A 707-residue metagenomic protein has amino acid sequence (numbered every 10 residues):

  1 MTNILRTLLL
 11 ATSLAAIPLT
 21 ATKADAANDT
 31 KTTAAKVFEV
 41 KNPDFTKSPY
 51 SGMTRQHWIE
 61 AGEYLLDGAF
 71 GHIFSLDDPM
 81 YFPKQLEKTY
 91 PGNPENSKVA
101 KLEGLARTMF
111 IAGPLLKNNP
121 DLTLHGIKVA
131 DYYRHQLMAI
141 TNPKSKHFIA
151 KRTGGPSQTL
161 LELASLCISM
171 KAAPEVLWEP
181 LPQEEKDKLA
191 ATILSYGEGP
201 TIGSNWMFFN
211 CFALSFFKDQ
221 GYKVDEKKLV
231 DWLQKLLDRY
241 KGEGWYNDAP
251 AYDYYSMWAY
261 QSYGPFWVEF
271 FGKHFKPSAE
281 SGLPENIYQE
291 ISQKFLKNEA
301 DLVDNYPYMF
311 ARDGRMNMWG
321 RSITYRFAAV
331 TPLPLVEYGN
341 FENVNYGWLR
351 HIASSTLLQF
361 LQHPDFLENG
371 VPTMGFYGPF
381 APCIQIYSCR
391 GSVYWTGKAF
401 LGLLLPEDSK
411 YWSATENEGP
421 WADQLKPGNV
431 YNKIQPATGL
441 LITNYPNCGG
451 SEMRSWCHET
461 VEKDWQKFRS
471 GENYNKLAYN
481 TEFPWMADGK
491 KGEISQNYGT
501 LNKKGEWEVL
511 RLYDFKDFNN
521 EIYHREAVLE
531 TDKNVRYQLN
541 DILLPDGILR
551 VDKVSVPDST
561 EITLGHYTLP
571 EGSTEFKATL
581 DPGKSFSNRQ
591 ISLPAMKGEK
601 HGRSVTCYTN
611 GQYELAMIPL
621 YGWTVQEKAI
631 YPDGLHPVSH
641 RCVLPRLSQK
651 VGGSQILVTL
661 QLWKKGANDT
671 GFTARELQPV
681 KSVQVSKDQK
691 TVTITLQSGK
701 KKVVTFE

Functional and structural regions predicted by a protein language model:
M1-T30: Bacterial Sec-dependent N-terminal signal peptides
L10, P91-N96, F148-T153, P427 (+1 more regions): Short alpha-helical segments and helix-capping/turn motifs at coil-helix boundaries
N28-E103, D131-Q136: Low-complexity, Ser/Thr/Pro/Gly-enriched N-terminal "stalk/linker" regions
P83-N93, Y377-F380, P420-L425, K533: Short linear interaction motifs
K98-G104, M109-N119, G126-E337: Aromatic-lined, polymer-binding surfaces characteristic of secreted/periplasmic polysaccharide-degrading enzymes
K144-I149, L189, L283, A311-M318 (+1 more regions): Carbohydrate-active enzyme catalytic cores, enriched for enzymes that act on polyanionic acidic polysaccharides
L358, I386-P406, K410-F576, G583: Catalytic and substrate-binding regions of extracellular carbohydrate-active enzymes, especially polysaccharide lyases
A478, K491-E707: Extended repeat-based interaction scaffolds and adjacent low-complexity, acidic/S/T/P-biased segments that form broad
